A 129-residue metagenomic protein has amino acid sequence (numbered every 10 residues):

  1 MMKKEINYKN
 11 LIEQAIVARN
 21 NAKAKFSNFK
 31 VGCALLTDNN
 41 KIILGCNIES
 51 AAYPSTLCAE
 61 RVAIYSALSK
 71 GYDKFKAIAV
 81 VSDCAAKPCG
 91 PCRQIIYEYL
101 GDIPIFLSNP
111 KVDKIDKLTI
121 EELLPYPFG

Functional and structural regions predicted by a protein language model:
M1-E13, P110, K117: Short, compositionally biased leader-like segments
K9-A24: Short, basic/aromatic recognition patches
F26-N28: Short solvent-exposed loop/turn micro-motifs enriched in small/polar/acidic residues
K30-T37: Short beta-strand scaffold segments in enzyme catalytic cores
L44-G129: Zn2+-dependent cytidine deaminase-like catalytic core
